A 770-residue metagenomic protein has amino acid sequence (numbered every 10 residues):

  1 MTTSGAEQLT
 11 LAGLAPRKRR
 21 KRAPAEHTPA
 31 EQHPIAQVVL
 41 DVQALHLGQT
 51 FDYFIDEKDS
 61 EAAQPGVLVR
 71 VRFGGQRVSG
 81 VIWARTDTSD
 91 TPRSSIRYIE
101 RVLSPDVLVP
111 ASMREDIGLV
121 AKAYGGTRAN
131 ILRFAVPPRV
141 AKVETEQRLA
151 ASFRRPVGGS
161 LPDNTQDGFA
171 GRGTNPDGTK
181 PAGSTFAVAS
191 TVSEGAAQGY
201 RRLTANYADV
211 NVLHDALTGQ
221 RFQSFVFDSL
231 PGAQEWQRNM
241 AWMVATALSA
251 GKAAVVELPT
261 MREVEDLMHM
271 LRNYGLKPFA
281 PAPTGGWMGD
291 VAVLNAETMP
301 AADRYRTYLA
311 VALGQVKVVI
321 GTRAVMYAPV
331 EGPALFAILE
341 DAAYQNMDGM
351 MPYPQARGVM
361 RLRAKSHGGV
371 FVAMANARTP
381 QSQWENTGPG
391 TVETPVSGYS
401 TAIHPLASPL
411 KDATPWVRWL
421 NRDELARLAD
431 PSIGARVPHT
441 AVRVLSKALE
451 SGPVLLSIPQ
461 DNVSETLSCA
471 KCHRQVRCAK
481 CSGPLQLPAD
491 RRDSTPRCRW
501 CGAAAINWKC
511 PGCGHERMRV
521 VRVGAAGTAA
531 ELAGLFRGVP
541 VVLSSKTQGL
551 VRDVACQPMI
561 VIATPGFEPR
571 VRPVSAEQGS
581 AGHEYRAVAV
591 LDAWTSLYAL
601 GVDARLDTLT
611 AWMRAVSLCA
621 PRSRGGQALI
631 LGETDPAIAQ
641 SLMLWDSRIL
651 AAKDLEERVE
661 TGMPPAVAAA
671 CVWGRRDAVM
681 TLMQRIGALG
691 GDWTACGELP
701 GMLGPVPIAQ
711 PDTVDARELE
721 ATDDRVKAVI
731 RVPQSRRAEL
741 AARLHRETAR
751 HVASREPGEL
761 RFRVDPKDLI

Functional and structural regions predicted by a protein language model:
M1-R427, H439, K447-L449, C472 (+8 more regions): Accessory, non-ATPase domains that flank or precede helicase/AAA+ motor cores in DNA-metabolism machines
K252-M268, S451-S468, R519-V521, C671 (+1 more regions): Conserved strand-helix element at the start of the C-terminal RecA-like helicase core
E257, M261-E263, R519-Q557, T564-G566: P-loop/Walker A nucleotide phosphate-binding surfaces of NTP-dependent enzymes
L309-A328, S545, D553-P573: Conserved two-lobed SF2 helicase motor
V359-Q383, T608-S641: Conserved segment of the helicase C-terminal RecA-like domain
T379-E393, R624-T661, M680-Q684: A conserved SF2-helicase RecA2
R436, S446-L535: Cys/His-rich short segments
W645-R648, A678-P711: Short amphipathic alpha-helix segments
